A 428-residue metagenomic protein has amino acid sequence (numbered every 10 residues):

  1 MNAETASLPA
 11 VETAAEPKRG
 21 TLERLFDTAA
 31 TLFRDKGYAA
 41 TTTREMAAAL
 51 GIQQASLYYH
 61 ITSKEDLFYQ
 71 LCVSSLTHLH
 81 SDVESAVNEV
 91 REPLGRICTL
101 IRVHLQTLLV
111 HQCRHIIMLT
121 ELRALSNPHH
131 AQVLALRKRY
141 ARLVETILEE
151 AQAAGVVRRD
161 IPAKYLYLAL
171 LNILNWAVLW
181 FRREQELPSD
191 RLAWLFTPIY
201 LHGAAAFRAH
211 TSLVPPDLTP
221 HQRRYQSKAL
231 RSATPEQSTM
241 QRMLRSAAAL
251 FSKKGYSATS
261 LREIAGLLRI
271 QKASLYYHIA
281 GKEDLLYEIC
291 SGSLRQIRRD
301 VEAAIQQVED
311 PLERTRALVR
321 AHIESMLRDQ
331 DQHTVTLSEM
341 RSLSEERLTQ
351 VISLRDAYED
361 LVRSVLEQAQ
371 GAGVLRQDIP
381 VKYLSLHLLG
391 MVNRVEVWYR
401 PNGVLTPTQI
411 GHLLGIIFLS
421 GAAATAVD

Functional and structural regions predicted by a protein language model:
M1-A10, R142, T146-E150, I173 (+5 more regions): C-terminal peripheral helix-coil segments that are non-catalytic and often amphipathic
R24, T28, L32-D66, Q70 (+3 more regions): Helix-turn-helix
Q70, E84-C113, A163, A303-D331: Hydrophobic alpha-helical connector segments
V73-H78, S291-R298: Short, basic, alpha-helical segments at the C-terminal edge of helix-turn-helix-like DNA-binding modules
C98, A163-L171, R316, R320 (+1 more regions): Short, well-structured alpha-helical segments
L109-P128, E145, L327-E346: Amphipathic alpha-helical segments used for helix-helix packing
P128-A154, Y165-L168, N175, E346-A372 (+1 more regions): Amphipathic alpha-helical packing segments from all-alpha helical-bundle domains
